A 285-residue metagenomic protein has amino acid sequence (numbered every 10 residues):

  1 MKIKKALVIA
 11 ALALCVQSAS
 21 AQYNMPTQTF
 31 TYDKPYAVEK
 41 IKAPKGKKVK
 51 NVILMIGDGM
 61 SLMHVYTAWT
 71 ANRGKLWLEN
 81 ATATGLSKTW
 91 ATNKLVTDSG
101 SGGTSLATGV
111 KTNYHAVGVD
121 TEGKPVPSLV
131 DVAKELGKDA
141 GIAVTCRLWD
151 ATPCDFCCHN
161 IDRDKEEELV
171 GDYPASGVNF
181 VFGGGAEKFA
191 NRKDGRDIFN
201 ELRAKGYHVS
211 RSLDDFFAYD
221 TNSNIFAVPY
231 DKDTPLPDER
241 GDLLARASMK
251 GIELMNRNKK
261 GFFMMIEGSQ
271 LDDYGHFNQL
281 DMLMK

Functional and structural regions predicted by a protein language model:
M1-V8: Bacterial N-terminal signal peptides that target proteins for export
V8-V16: Hydrophobic helical h-region of N-terminal Sec-dependent signal peptides in bacterial secretory/periplasmic proteins
Q17-A21: Sec/Tat signal peptide C-region and signal peptidase I cleavage site
Q22-R192, I198-F216: N-terminal catalytic scaffold of extracellular/periplasmic and nuclease hydrolases that process anionic headgroups
L106-Y114, F226-P237, D272-N278: Gly-rich Lys/Arg/Thr-decorated short loops/hinges at beta-loop-alpha junctions or inter-strand turns that position
A151-C157, D231-T234, G251, N256-K285: Active-site His/acidic residue clusters
G185-N200, T221-N224, Y230-P237: Acidic-aromatic/histidine active-site loop/patch
H208-S212, G241-N256: A Trp-anchored, charged/polar loop motif used as the substrate-binding/catalytic surface of acyl/ester-handling
